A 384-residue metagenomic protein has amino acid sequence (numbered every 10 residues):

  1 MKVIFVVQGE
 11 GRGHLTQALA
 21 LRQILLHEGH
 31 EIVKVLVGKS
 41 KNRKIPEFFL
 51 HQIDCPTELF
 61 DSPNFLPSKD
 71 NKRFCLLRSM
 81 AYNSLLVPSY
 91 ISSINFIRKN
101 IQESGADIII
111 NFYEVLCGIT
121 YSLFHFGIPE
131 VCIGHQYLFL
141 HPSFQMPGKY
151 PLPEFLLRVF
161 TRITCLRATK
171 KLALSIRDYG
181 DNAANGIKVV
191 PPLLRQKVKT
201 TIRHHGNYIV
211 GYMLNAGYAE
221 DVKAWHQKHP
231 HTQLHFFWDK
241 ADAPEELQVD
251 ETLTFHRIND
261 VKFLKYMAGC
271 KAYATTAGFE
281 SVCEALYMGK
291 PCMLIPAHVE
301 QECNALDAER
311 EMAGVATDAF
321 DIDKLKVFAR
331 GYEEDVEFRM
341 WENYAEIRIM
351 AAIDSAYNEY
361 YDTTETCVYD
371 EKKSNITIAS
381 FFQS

Functional and structural regions predicted by a protein language model:
V7-L19: A short, glycine/small-residue-rich beta-strand->loop->alpha-helix junction that serves as a flexible
G9, H27-L86: Conserved nucleotide-sugar phosphate-binding/catalytic loop shared by glycosyltransferases and other
K72-I108, V115-L116: Conserved nucleotide-sugar donor-binding subdomain of glycosyltransferases
I109-F112, K265-N304: A donor-sugar binding/catalytic signature common to diverse glycosyltransferases and related nucleotide-sugar
F124-V189: Active-site-proximal region of nucleotide-activated glycan assembly enzymes, centered on histidine/acidic-rich loops
L193-G269: Donor-nucleotide binding loops and adjacent catalytic segments primarily of GT-B fold Leloir glycosyltransferases
L247-Q248, P291-D335: Nucleotide-sugar donor-binding patch of glycosyltransferase catalytic domains
V327-S384: C-terminal amphipathic helix plus adjacent low-complexity, charged tail appended to glycosyltransferase catalytic
